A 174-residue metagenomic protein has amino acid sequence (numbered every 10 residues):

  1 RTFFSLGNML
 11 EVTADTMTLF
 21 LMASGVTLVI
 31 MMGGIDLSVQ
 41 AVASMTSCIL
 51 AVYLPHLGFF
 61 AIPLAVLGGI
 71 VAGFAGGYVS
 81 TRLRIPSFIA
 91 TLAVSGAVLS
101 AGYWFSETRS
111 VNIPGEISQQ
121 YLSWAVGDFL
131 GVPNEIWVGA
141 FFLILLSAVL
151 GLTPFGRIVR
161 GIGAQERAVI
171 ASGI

Functional and structural regions predicted by a protein language model:
R1-G58, V79-R84: Single transmembrane alpha-helix segments in multi-pass membrane proteins
V12, F20, A41-V42, F59-L67 (+2 more regions): Hydrophobic alpha-helical transmembrane segments
L19, S44-C48, G69-I70, S95-G96 (+2 more regions): Residue-level recognition of pore/gate-forming positions within transmembrane alpha-helices of multi-pass
S24-G25, P63-A75, A101, W137-L145: Generic alpha-helical transmembrane segments of integral inner-membrane proteins, especially permease/transport modules
L28, V52, F74, Y78-R82 (+3 more regions): Membrane-interface helix caps of multi-pass small-molecule transporters
H56-S95: Alpha-helical transmembrane segments within multi-pass membrane transporters and channels
S87-T153: Transmembrane helix-bundle core of multi-pass membrane transporters and related energy-transducing complexes
L145-I174: Membrane-helix/interface signature in polytopic inner-membrane proteins
